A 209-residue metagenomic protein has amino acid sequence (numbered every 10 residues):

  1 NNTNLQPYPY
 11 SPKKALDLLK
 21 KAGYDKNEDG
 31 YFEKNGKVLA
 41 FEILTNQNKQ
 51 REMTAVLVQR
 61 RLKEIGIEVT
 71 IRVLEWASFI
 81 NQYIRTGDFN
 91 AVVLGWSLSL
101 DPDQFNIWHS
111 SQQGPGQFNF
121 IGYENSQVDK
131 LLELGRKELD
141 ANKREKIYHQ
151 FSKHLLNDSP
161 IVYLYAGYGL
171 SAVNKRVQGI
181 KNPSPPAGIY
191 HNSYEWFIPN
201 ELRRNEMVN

Functional and structural regions predicted by a protein language model:
N1-L16, Q50-Q59, I80-N209: Detector for C-terminal structural segments
P9-E42: Immediate post-signal peptide segment of exported/extracytoplasmic ligand-binding proteins
N27-F32, I71-V73, K143, I147: Surface-exposed patches in mature extracellular/periplasmic domains of secreted proteins
V38-Q47, V69-R72, N90: Short, well-ordered beta-strand elements
G66: Short glycine-rich hinge loops at helix-strand junctions in the catalytic core of two-component histidine kinases
I71-N81: Short helix-initiation/N-cap motifs at beta->coil->alpha
